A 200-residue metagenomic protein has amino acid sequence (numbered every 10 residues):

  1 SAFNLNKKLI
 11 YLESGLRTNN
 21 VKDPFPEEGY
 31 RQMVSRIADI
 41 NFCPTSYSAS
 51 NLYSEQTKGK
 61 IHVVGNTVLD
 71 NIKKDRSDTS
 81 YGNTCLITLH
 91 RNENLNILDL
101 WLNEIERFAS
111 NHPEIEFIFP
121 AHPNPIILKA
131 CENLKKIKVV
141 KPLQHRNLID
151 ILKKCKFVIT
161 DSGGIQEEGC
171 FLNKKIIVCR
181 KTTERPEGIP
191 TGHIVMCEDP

Functional and structural regions predicted by a protein language model:
S1-F119, N124-P200: Nucleotide-activated sugar donor-binding and catalytic core shared by glycosyltransferases and related lipid-linked
